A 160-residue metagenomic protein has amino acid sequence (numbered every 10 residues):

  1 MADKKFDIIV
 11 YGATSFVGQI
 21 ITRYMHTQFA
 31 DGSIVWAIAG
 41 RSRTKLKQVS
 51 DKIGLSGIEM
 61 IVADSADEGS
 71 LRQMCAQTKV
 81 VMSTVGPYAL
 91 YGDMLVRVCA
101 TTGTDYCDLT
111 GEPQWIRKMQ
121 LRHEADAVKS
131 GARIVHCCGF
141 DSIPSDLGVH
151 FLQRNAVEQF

Functional and structural regions predicted by a protein language model:
F6-Q28: N-terminal Rossmann NAD(P)H-binding glycine-rich loop of SDR-like oxidoreductase domains
D7, K79-V80, D105: Structural motif
D7-I9, V35-A37, E59: A structural signal for isolated positions on well-ordered beta-strands in alpha/beta enzyme cores
F29-A37, G148: A generic structural motif
A39-R43, D64-S65: N-terminal Rossmann-fold cofactor-binding loop
V49-G57: Short, conserved SAM-binding/catalytic segment of Class I S-adenosyl-L-methionine-dependent methyltransferases
I61-Y91: Conserved Rossmann-fold cofactor-binding substructure of NAD(P)-dependent oxidoreductases
P87-F160: Glycine-/Pro-rich loop/turn segments that contact NAD(P) or position catalytic residues in Rossmann-like domains
